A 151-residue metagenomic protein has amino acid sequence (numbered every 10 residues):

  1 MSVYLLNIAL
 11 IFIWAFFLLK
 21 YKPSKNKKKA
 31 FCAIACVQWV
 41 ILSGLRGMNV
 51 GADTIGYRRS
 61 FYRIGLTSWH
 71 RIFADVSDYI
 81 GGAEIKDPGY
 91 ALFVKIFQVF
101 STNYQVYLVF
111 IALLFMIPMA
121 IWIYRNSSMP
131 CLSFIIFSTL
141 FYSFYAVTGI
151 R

Functional and structural regions predicted by a protein language model:
M1-L6, L108-V109, S143-R151: Membrane-interface micro-motifs in multi-pass membrane enzymes
M1-W39: Start-transfer (signal-anchor) and selected internal transmembrane alpha helices of multi-pass inner/ER membrane
I13-K25, G44-L45, I117-S127: Structural signal for the C-terminal ends of transmembrane alpha-helices and the immediately following loop
N26-K29, A120-L140: Transmembrane-helix signature of polytopic, membrane-embedded enzymes that assemble or transfer cell-envelope glycans
K29-C36, S43-R71: Extracytoplasmic loop-helix module adjacent to an early transmembrane segment
I55, R59-L66, H70-T102: Short hydrophobic/aromatic helix or loop-helix immediately within or flanking a transmembrane segment in polytopic
V94-F97, Y107-P118: Transmembrane alpha-helices of multi-pass, membrane-embedded glycan-processing enzymes that use lipid-linked
